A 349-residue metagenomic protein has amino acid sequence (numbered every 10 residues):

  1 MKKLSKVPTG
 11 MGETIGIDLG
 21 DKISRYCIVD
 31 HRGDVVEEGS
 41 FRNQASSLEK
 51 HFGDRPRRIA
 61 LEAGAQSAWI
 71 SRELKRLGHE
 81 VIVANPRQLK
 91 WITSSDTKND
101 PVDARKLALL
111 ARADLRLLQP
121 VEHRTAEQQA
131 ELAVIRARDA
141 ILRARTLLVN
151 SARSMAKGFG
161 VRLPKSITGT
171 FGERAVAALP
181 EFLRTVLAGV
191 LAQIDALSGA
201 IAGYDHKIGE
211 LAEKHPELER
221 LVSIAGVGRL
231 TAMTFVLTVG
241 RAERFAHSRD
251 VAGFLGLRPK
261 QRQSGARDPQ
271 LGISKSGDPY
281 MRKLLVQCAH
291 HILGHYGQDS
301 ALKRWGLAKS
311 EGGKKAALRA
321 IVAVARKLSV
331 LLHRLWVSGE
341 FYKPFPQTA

Functional and structural regions predicted by a protein language model:
M1-E13, D34, F345-A349: Intrinsically disordered, low-complexity and often Lys/Arg-enriched segments
P8-D30, L107, I141: Gly/Thr-rich phosphate-binding beta-strand-loop-beta motif of the actin/hexokinase/Hsp70
K22-S46: Short glycine-rich, Thr/Ser-proximal phosphate-binding strand/loop in the N-terminal lobe of ATP-dependent enzymes
N43-R58: Short, basic/hydrophobic alpha-helical segments
I82-V121, F171-A175, G265-S276, Y280: Short alpha-helix plus adjacent loop in nuclease-associated cores
N99, R220-S223, R229, M233-G313 (+1 more regions): Phosphate-backbone recognition surface of nucleic-acid-processing proteins
A133-R220: Glycine-rich, often acidic, oxyanion-interacting loops/wings at catalytic, nucleic-acid, or phospho-protein interfaces
A266, K303-A349: Low-complexity, acidic/Ser/Thr- and charged residue-rich accessory regions of DNA metabolism proteins
